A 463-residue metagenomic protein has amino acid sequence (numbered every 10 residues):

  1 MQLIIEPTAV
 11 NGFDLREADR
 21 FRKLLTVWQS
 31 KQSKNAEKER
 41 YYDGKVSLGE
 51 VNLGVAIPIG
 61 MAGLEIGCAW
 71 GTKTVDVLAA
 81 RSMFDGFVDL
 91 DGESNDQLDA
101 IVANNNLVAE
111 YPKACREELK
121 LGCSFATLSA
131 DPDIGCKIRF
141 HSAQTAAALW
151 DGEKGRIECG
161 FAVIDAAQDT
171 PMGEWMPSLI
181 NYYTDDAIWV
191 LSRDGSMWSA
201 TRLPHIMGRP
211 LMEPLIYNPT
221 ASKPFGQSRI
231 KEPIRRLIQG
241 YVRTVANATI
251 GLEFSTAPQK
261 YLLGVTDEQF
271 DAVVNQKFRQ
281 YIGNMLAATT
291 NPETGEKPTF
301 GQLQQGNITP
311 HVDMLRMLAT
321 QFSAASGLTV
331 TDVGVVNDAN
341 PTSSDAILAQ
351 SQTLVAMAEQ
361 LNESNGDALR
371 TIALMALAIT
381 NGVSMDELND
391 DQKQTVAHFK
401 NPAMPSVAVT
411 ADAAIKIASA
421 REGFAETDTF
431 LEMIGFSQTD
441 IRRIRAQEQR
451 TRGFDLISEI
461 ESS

Functional and structural regions predicted by a protein language model:
M1-H141, T145, I460-S463: Extended, helix-rich architectural segments
F125-I230: Extended, regular secondary-structure scaffolds
T201-A349, L388, H398-P402: Extended, charged amphipathic alpha-helical segments
T256-K260, S351-A373, T451-S463: Long, compositionally biased
F322, L369, F430: Hydrophobic, well-ordered secondary-structure elements that form the walls of internal hydrophobic environments
F322, V336-S343, M375, I379 (+3 more regions): Active/binding-pocket-proximal capping segment
D367, T380-K416: Extended amphipathic alpha-helical segments with heptad-repeat/coiled-coil character used for oligomerization, fusion
I434-E461: Long, highly charged low-complexity segments enriched in Glu/Asp and Lys/Arg with interspersed Ser/Thr
